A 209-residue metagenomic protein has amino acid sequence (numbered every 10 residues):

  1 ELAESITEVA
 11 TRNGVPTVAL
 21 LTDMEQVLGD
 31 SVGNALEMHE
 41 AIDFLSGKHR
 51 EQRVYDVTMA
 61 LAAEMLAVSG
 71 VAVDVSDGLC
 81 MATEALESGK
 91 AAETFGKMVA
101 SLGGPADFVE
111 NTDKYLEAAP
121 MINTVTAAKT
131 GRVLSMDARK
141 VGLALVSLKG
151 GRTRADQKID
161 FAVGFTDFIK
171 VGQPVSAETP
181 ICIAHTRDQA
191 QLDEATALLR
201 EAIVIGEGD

Functional and structural regions predicted by a protein language model:
E1-D209: Well-ordered secondary-structure scaffolds
